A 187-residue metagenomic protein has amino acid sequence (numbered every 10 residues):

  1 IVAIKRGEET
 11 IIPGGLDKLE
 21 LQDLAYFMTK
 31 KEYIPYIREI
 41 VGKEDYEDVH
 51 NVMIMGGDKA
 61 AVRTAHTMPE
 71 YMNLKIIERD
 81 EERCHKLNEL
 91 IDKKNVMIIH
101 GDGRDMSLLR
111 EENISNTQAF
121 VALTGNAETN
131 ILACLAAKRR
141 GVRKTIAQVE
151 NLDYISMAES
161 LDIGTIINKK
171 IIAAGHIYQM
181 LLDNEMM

Functional and structural regions predicted by a protein language model:
I1-M187: Cytosolic regulatory regions of ion transport systems
